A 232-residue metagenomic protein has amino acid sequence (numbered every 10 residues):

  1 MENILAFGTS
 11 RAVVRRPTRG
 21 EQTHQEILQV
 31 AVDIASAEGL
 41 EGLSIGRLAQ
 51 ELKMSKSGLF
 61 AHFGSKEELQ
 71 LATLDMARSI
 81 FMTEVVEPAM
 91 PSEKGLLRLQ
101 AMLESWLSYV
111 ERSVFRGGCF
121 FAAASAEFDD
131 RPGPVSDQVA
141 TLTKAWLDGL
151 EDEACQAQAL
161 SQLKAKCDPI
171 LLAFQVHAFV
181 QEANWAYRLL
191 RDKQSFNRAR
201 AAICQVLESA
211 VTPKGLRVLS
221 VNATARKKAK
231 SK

Functional and structural regions predicted by a protein language model:
M1-E38, G42-E51, E68: Basic, helix-initiating cap at the start of DNA-binding domains
M1-R11, K214-K232: Polybasic, lysine-enriched low-complexity intrinsically disordered terminal tails
I4, G117, A122, K166-A186 (+1 more regions): Hydrophobic alpha-helical segments that form the core of small-molecule binding pockets and/or dimer interfaces
E21-Q29, E41-G42, K53, H62-V86 (+3 more regions): An amphipathic alpha-helix adjacent to DNA-recognition modules
A72, V86-G117, P169-V176, S220-T224: Hydrophobic alpha-helical connector segments
M82, L97-Q100, G133-A159, L171-F174 (+1 more regions): Amphipathic alpha-helical packing segments from all-alpha helical-bundle domains
R98, S113-P134: Amphipathic alpha-helical segments used for helix-helix packing
Y109-R112, Q156, V176-Q194, V206-L216: Amphipathic C-terminal alpha-helical segment
